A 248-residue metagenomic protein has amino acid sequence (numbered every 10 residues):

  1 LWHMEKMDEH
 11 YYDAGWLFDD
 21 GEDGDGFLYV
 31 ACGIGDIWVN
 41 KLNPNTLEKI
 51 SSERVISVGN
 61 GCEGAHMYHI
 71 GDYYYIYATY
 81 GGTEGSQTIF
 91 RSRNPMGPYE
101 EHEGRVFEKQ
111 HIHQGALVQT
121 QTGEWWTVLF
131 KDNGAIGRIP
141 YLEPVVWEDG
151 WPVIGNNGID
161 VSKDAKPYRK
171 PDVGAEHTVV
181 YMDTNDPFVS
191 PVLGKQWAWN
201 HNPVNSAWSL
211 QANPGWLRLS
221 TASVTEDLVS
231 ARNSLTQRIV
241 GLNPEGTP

Functional and structural regions predicted by a protein language model:
L1-T247: Carbohydrate-active catalytic/glycan-binding domains of CAZyme proteins, especially the secreted or lumenal ectodomains
